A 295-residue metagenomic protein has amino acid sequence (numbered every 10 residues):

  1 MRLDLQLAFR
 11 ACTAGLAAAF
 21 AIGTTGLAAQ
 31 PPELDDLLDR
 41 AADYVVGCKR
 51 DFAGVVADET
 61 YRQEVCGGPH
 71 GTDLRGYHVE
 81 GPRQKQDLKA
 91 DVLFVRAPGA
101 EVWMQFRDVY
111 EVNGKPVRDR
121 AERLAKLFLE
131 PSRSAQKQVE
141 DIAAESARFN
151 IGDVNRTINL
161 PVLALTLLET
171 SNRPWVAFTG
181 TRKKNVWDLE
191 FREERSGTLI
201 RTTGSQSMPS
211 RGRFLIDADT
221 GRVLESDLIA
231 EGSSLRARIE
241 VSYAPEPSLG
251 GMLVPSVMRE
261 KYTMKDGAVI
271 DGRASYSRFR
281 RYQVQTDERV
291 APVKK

Functional and structural regions predicted by a protein language model:
M1-F9: N-terminal secretory signal peptides that target proteins for export/translocation
R10-T24: Bacterial N-terminal signal peptides
A28-R211, A218-L224, A230-R238, P245-V257 (+1 more regions): Structured extracytoplasmic
